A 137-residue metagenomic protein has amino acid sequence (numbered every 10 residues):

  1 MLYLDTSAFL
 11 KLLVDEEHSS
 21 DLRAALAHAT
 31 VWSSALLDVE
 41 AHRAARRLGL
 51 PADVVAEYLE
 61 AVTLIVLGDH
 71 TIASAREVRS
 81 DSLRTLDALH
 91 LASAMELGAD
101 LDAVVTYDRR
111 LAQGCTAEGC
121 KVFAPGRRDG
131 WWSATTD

Functional and structural regions predicted by a protein language model:
M1-S33, A45-E57, G130-T135: Short, well-structured N-terminal submotif of metal-dependent ribonuclease cores
L4, S33, V66, T85-A88 (+1 more regions): Short beta-strand scaffold positions
A8-F9, L37, T71, H90 (+1 more regions): Alpha-helix capping/helix-boundary segments
S19, D38, A52-V55, I72 (+1 more regions): A general structural signal for well-ordered alpha-helical segments in protein cores
H28-V31, A61-T63, G98-A103: Short active-site oxyanion
S34, E96-D137: Acidic, PIN/NYN-like endoribonuclease modules and their adjacent C-terminal/linker elements
V54-V55, T63-L64, D69, A73 (+3 more regions): Alpha-helical scaffold domains
A61-D81, D87-S93: Acidic catalytic patch
